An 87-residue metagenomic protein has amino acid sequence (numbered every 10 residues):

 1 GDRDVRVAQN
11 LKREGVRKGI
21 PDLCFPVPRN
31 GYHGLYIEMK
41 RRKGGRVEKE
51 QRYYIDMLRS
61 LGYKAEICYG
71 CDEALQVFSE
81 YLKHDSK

Functional and structural regions predicted by a protein language model:
G1-K87: Catalytic phosphate/metal-binding cores of nucleic-acid and nucleotide-processing enzymes, i.e., regions that mediate
